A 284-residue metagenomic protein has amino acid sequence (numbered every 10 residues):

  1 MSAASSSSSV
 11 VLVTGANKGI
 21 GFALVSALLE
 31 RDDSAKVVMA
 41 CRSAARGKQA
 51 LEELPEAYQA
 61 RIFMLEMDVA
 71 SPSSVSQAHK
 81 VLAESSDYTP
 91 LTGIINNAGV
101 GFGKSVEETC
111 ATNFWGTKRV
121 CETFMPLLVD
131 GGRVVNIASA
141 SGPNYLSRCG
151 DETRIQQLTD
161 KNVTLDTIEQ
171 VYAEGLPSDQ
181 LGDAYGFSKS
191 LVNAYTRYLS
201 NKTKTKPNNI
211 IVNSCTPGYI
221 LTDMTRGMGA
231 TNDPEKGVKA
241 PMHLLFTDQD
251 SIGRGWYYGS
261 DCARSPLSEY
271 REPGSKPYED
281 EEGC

Functional and structural regions predicted by a protein language model:
S2-V38: Canonical Rossmann dinucleotide-binding motif of NAD(H)/NADP(H)-dependent dehydrogenases/reductases, specifically
V10-V13, P90-I95, V134: Conserved hydrophobic beta-strands of the Rossmann-like cofactor-binding core in SDR/related NAD(P)H-dependent
L54-S73: Rossmann-fold cofactor-recognition segment
V69-T89: Conserved Rossmann-fold cofactor-binding substructure of NAD(P)-dependent oxidoreductases
Q77-K80, K104-A111: Active-site Tyr-X3-Lys motif and surrounding loop/helix of classical short-chain dehydrogenase/reductase
G99-E107, D130-K206, T216: Catalytic loop of short-chain dehydrogenase/reductase
R119, S214-P217, T222, G227-C284: C-terminal helical subdomain
